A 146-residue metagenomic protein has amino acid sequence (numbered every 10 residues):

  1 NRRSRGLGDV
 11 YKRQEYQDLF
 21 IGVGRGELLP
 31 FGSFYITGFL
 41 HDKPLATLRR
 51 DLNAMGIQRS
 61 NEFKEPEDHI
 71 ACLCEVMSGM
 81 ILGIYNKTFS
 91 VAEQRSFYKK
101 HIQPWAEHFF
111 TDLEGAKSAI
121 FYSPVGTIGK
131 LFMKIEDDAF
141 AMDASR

Functional and structural regions predicted by a protein language model:
N1-R3, Y35, D51, M80 (+3 more regions): Generic detector of bulky aromatic hydrophobic side chains
N1-Y11: Single conserved hydrophobic/aromatic residue that forms the stacking wall/gate of nucleotide- or nucleobase-binding
R5, S33-F34, T111-E114: Charged, low-complexity surface segments at secondary-structure and domain boundaries
D9-G83: Active-site-proximal alpha-helical scaffolds that flank and shape metal-associated catalytic sites
V23-E27, M55, R59, D112 (+3 more regions): Short secondary-structure junctions and interdomain/linker hinges
G38-H41, N86-F89, R146: Generic structural signal for short, solvent-exposed loop/turn connectors between secondary structure elements
E62-L131: An amphipathic alpha-helical core segment
G126-R146: Acidic, carboxylate-rich catalytic segments that either coordinate divalent cations
